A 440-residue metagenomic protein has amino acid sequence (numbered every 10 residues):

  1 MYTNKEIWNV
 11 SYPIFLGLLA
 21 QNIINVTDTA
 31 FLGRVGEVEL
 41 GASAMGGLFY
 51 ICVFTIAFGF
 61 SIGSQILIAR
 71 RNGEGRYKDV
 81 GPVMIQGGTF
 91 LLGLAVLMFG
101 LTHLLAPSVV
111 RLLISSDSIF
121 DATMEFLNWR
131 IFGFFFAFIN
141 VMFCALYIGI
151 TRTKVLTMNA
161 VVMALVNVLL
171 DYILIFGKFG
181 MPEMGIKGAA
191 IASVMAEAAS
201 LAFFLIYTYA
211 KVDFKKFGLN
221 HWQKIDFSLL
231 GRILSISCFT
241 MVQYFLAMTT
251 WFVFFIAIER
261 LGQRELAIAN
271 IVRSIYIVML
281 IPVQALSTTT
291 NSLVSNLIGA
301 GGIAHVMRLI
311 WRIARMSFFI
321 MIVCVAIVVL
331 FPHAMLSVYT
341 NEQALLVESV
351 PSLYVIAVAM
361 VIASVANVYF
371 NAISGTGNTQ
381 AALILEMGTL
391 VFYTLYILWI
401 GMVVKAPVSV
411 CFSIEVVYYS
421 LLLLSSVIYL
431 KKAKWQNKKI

Functional and structural regions predicted by a protein language model:
M1-S11, I68-F135, M181-C238, V294-A359 (+1 more regions): Short alpha-helical transmembrane segments in multi-pass integral membrane proteins
N4-E6, V10, N22, E39 (+15 more regions): Hydrophobic alpha-helical transmembrane segments of integral membrane proteins, especially multi-pass transporters
N9-D28, W129, M163, A196-S200 (+4 more regions): Transmembrane helical elements of multi-pass membrane transporters/channels
F15, L19, I23, T27 (+20 more regions): Generic alpha-helical transmembrane segments of integral inner-membrane proteins, especially permease/transport modules
L19, I23-G41, V110-D117, I173-M184 (+4 more regions): Helix-terminus/linker motif at the lipid-water interface of multi-pass membrane proteins
L32-I51, V83, D117-A122, I186-K187 (+5 more regions): Interfacial/gating helices of multi-pass transporter permease domains
L40-H103, A137-T151, V155-L156, I268-P332 (+1 more regions): Small-residue-rich hydrophobic transmembrane alpha-helices
S61, Q65, R130-G149, L156-A164 (+5 more regions): Short runs within selected transmembrane alpha-helices of multi-pass transporters and secretion channels
